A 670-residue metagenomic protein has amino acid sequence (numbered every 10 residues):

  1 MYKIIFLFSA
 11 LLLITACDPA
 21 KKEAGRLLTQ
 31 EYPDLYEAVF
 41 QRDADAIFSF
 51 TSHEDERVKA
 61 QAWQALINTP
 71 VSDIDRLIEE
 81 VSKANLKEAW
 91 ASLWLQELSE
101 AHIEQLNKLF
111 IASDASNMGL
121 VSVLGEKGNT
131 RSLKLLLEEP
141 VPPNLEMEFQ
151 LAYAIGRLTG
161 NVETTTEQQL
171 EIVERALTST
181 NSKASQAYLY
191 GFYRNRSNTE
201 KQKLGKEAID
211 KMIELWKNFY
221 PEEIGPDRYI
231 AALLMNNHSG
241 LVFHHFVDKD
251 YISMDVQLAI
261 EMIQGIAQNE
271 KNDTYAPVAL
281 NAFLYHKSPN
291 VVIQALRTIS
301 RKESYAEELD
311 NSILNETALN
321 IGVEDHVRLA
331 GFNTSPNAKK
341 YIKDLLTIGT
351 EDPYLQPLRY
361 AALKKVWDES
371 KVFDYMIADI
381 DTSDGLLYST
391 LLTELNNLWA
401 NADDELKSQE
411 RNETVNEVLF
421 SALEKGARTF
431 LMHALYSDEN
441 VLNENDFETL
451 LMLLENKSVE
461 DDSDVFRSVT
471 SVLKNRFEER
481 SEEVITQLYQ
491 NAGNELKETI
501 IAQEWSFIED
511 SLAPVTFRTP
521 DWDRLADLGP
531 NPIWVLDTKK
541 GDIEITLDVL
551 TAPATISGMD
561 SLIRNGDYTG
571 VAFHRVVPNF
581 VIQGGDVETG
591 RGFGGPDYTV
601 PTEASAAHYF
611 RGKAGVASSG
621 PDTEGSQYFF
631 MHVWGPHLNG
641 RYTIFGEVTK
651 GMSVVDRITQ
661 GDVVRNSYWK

Functional and structural regions predicted by a protein language model:
I4-L13: Sec-dependent N-terminal signal peptides
S9, A184, L258, V291 (+3 more regions): Catalytic-loop motifs flanking and including active-site residues across diverse enzymes
L13-L27: Bacterial Sec-dependent signal peptides at the C-terminal "C-region" and cleavage site
C17-A20, V372, A378, T382-L386 (+2 more regions): Cyclophilin-like peptidyl-prolyl cis-trans isomerases
A20-K22, F40-S52, P70-V81, S99-I111 (+12 more regions): Amphipathic alpha-helical scaffolding segments comprising HEAT/armadillo-like alpha-solenoid repeats
E23-Q41, S49, R57-V71, L86-E100 (+16 more regions): Structural detector for internal amphipathic alpha-helices that build alpha-solenoid repeat scaffolds
H53, H286, T538: Acidic surface patches and DE-rich sequence motifs
